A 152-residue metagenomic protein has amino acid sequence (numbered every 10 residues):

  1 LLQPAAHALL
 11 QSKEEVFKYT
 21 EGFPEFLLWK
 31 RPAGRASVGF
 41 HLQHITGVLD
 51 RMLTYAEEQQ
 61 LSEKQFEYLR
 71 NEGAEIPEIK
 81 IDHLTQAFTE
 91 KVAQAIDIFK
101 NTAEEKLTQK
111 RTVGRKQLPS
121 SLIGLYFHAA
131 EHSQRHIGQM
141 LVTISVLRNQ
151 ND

Functional and structural regions predicted by a protein language model:
L2, A6-L10, F17, F26-N71 (+1 more regions): Short, contiguous alpha-helical
L9, K13-V16, T20, F88 (+1 more regions): Hydrophobic alpha-helical core bundles mediating ligand binding, dimerization, or RNAP-core interactions
E14, E25-L28, D50, A93 (+2 more regions): Generic structural signal for secondary-structure transition and capping sites
G22, G39, Q65-E67, A87 (+1 more regions): Intrinsic disorder/low-structure terminal segments
G73-Q109, G124-E131: Acidic/histidine-rich alpha-helical segments that form the ligand environment of transition-metal centers
